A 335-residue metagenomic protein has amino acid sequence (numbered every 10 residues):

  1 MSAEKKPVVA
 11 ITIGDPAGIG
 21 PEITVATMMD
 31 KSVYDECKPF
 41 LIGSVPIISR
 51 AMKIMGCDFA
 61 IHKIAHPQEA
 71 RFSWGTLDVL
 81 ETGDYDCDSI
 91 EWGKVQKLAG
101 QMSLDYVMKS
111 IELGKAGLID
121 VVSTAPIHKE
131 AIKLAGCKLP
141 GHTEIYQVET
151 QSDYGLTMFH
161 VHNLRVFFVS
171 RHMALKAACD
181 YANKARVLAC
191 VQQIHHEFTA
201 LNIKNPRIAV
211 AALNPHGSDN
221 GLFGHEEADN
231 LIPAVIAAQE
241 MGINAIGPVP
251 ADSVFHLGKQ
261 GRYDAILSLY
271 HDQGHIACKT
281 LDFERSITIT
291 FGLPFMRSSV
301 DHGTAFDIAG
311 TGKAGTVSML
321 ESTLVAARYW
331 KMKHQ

Functional and structural regions predicted by a protein language model:
M1-H142, A185-L269, Q273-I287, F291-M296 (+2 more regions): Contiguous, glycine/small-aliphatic-enriched amphipathic segments in soluble metabolic enzymes
V45, D84, T150, H172-M173: Short loop segments at secondary-structure junctions
E130-L134, G155-L156, R165-F167, L175-A177 (+1 more regions): Short, well-ordered, mixed-charge alpha-helical segments that flank or form enzyme active sites
L134-L156: Glycine/threonine-rich beta-strand-loop-alpha-helix active-site module that forms ligand/phosphate-binding
V148-L164, F291-D307: Short, flexible loop segments at boundaries between secondary-structure elements
F159-Y181, A185-L188: Ligand-binding beta-strand-loop-alpha-helix segment within the catalytic cores of soluble metabolic enzymes
